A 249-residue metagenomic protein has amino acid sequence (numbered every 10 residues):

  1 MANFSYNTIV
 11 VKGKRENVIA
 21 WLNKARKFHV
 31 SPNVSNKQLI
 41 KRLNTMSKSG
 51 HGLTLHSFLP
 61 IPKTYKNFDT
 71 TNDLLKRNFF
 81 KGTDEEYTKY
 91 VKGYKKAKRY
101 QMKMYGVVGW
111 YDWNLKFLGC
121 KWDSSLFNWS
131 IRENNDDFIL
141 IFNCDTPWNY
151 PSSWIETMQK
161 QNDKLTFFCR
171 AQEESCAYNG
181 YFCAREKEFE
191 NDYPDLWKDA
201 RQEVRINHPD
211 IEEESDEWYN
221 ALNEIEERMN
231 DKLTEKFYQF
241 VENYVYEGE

Functional and structural regions predicted by a protein language model:
M1-E249: Intrinsic low-complexity, intrinsically disordered or marginally ordered coil/linker segments
